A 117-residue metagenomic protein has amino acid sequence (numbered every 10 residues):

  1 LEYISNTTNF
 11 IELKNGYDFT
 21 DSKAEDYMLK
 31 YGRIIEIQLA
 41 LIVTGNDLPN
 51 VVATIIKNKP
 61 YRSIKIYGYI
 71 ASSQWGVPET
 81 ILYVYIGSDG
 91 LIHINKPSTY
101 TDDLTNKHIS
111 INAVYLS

Functional and structural regions predicted by a protein language model:
L1-S117: Trimeric viral appendage architectures of receptor-binding fibers, tailspike depolymerases, and tail needles
